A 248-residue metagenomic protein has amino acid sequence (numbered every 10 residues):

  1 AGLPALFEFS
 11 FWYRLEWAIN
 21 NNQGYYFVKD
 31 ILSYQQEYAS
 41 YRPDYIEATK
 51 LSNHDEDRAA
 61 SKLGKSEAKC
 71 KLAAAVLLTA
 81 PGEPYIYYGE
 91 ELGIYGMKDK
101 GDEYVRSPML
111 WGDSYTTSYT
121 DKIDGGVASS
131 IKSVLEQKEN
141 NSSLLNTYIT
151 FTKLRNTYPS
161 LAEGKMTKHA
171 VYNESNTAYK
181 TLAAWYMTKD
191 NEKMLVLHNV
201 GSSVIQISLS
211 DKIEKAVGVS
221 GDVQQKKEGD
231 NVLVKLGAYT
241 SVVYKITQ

Functional and structural regions predicted by a protein language model:
A1-R42: Glycan-processing catalytic domains of CAZymes
L6, R14, K29-S33, D44 (+2 more regions): Loop/helix patches that line or flank the sugar-binding groove of alpha-linked glycan CAZymes
G112, M187, S208-S210, K235-G237 (+1 more regions): A structural detector for beta-sheet-dominated domains
T188-K189, G218, E228: Acidic surface patches and DE-rich sequence motifs
V204-D222: Beta-strand-rich binding/interaction modules
V223-K227: Low-complexity "stalk/linker" and mucin-like segments enriched in Ser/Thr/Pro/Ala/Gly
E228-Q248: C-terminal beta-strand-rich structural cap/linker in extracellular carbohydrate-active enzymes
